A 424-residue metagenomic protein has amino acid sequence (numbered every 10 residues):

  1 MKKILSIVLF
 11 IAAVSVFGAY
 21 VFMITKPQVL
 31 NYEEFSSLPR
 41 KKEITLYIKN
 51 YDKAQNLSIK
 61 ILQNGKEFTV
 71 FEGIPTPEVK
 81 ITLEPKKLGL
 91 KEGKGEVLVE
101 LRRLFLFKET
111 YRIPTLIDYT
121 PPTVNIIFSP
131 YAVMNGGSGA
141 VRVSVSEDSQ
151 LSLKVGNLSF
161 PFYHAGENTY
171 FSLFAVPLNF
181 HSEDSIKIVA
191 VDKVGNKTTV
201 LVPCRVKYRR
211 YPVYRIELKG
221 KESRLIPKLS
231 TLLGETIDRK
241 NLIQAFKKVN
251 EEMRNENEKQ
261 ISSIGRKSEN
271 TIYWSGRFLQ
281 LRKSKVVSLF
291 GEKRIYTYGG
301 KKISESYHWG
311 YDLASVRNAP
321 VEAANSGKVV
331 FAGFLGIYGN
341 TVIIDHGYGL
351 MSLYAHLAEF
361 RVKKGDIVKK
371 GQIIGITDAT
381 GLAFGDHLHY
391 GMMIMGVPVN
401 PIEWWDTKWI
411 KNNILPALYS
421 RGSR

Functional and structural regions predicted by a protein language model:
M1-A13: N-terminal Sec-pathway targeting helices
S15-N31, Y111-T123: Proline/serine/threonine-rich low-complexity linkers at boundaries of modular beta-sandwich domains
E33-L38, F128-M134: Short beta-strand segments of immunoglobulin-like
E43-N50, G136-S146: Short edge beta-strand/loop segments characteristic of extracellular beta-sandwich folds
P75-K86, G166-L173: Aromatic sugar-binding surface patches on proteins that engage polysaccharides or sugar-phosphate polymers
V99-R103, A190: Conserved structural position at the C-terminal beta-strand of extracellular beta-sandwich adhesion modules
P130, S138-V145, Q150-L289: Non-catalytic extracellular/periplasmic "stalk" and linker regions immediately N-terminal to catalytic or recognition
G276-G422: Catalytic cores of peptidoglycan-degrading enzymes
